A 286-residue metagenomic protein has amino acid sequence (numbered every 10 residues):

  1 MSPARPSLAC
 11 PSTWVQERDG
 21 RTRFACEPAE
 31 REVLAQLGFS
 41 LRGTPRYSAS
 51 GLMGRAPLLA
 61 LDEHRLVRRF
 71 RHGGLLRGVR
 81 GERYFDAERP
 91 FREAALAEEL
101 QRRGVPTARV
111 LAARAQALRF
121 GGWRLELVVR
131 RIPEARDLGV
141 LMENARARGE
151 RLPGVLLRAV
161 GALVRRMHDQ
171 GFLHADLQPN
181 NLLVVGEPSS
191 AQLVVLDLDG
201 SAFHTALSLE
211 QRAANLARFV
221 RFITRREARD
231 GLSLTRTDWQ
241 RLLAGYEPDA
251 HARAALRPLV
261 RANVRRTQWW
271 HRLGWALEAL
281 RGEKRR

Functional and structural regions predicted by a protein language model:
M1-R46: Juxta-kinase regulatory segment immediately upstream of eukaryotic protein kinase catalytic domains
R31-L138, R165, D169-Q170, R261 (+2 more regions): Conserved ATP-binding subdomain of kinase catalytic cores across diverse folds
D137-A147: AlphaC helix of the protein kinase catalytic domain
A145-V155: Activation segment of protein kinase catalytic domains, centered on the conserved DFG
G154-D169: Amphipathic alpha-helical segments that line or abut small-molecule/effector binding pockets and mediate allosteric
D169-P179: Catalytic-loop of the protein kinase fold
N181-V195: Conserved protein kinase catalytic/activation segment
A191-R265, H271-W275: C-lobe/activation-segment region of protein kinase-like
